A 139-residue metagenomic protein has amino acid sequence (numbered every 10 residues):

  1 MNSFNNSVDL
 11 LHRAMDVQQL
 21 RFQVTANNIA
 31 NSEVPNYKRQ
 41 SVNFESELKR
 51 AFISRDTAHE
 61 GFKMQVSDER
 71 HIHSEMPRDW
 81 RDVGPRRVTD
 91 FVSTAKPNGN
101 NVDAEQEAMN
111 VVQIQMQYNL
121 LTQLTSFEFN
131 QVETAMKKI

Functional and structural regions predicted by a protein language model:
M1-I139: Amphipathic alpha-helical polymerization modules
